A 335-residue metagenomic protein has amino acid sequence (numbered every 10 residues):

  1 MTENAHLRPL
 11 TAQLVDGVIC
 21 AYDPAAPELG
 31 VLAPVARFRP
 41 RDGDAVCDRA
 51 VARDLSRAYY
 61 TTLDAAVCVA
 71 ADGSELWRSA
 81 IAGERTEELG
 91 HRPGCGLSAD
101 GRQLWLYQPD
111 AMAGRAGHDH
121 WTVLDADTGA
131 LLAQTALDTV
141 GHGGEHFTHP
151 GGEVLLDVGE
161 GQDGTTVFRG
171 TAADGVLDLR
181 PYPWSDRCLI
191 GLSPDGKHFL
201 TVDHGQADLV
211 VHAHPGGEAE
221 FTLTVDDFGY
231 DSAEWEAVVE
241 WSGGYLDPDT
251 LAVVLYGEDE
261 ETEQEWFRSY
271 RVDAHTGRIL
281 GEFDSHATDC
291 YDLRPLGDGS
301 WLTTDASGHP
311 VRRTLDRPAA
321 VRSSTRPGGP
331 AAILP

Functional and structural regions predicted by a protein language model:
M1, D16-G43, A66-E88, G114-D138 (+4 more regions): Surface-exposed loop/turn elements that mediate protein-protein interactions on large endomembrane-trafficking
M1-P9, R37-L55, G83-A99, A136-G151 (+4 more regions): Repeated scaffold domains used in trafficking and secretory/extracellular systems, primarily beta-propellers
A58, L104, E153-L155, F199 (+2 more regions): Hydrophobic beta-strand positions that form the internal "hydrophobic ladder" of WD40/Gbeta-like beta-propeller blades
L63, P109-A111, V158-G161, H204 (+2 more regions): Short loop/turn segments immediately following the C-termini of beta-strands
P93-L97, G101-W105, L124, L131: Fungal eukaryote-biased detector of long internal structured cores
L106-G117, L255-Q264: Short, conserved, GDST-rich strand-edge loop motifs in beta-rich repeat architectures
E145, H149-G170, V176-V202: Hydrophobic, aromatic-enriched interface-forming segments
L246-G299: Ankyrin-repeat and related helical/solenoid repeat scaffolds used for protein-protein interactions
